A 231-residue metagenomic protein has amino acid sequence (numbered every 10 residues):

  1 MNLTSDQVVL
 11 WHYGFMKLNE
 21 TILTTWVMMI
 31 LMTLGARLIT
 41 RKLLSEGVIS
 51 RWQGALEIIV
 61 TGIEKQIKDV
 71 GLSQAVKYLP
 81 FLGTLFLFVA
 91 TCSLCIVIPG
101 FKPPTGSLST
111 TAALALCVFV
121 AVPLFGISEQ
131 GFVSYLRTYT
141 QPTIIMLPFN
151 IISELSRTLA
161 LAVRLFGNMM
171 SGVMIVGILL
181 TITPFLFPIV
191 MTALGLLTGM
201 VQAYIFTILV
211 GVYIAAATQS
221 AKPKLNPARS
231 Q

Functional and structural regions predicted by a protein language model:
M1-Q231: Selective transmembrane helix interface/packing segments
